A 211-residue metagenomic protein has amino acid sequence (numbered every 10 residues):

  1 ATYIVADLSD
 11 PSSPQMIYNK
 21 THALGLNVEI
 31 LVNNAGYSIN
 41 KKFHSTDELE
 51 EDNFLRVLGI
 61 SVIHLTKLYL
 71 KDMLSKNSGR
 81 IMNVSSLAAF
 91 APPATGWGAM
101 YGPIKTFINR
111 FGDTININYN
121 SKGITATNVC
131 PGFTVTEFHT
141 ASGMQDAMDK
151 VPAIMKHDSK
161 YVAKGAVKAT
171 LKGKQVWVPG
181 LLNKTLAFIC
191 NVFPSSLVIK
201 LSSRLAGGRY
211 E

Functional and structural regions predicted by a protein language model:
V5-M16, E48: The beta1-alpha1 cofactor-binding region of Rossmann-like NAD(H)/NADP(H)-dependent oxidoreductases
Q15, S38-D52: Conserved mid-core segment of classical short-chain dehydrogenase/reductases
N19-N33, I39: A glycine-rich helix->loop->beta "capping" turn within Rossmann-like NAD(P)(H)-dependent oxidoreductase domains
T66, I104: Active-site helix of classical SDR
D72, A91, T114-T125: Active-site-adjacent segment of SDR/Rossmann-fold oxidoreductases
S86: Residue(s) in the substrate-gating loop at a strand-loop-helix junction that position the organic substrate next
N128, D149-L186: C-terminal helical subdomain
